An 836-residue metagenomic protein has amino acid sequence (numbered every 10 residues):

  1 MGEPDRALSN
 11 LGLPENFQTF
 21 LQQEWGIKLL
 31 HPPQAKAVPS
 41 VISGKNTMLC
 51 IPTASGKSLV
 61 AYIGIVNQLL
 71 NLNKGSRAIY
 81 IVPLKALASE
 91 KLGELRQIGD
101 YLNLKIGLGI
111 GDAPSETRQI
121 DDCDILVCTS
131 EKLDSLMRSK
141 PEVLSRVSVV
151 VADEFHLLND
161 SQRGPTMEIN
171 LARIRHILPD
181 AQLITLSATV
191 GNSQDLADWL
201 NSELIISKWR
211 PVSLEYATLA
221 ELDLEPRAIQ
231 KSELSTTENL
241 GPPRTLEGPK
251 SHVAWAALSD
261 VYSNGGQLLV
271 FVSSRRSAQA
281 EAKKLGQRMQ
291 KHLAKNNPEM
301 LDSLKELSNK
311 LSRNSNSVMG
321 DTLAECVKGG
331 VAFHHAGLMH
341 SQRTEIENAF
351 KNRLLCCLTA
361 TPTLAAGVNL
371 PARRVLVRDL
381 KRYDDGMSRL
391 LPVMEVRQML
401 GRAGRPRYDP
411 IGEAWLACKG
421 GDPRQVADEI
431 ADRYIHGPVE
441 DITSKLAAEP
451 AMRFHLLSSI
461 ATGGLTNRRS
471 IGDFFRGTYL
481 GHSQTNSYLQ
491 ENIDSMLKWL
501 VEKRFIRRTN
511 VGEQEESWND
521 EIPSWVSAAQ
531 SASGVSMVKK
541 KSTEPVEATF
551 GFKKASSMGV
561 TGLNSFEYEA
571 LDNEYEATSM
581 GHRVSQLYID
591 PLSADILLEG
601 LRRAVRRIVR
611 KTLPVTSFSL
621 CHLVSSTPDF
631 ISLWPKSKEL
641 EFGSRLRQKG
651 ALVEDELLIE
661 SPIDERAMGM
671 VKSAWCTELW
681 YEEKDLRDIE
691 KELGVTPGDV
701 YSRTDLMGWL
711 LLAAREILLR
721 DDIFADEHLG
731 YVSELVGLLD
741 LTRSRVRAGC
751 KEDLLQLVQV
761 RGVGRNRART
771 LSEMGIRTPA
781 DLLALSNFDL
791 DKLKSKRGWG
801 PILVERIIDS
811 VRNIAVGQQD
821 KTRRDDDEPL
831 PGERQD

Functional and structural regions predicted by a protein language model:
G2-C50: Conserved pre-motif I regulatory segment
N67-E90, I177-L178: Conserved SF1/SF2 helicase motif Ia
Y80, R96-G107, R275-N352, C357 (+1 more regions): Conserved C-terminal RecA-like helicase domain
G111-S148, T344-N348: Conserved helix/coil segment N-terminal to the catalytic DExD/H
E131-D134, K140-P179, L183: SF2 helicase catalytic motif II
A172, L186-K284, A332: Conserved interdomain linker/interface between the two RecA-like ATPase lobes of SF2 helicase motors
R374, K381-Y383, R389-I430: Conserved segment of the helicase C-terminal RecA-like domain
D494-M496, E502-K503, R507, E513-S517 (+1 more regions): C-terminal helical accessory/scaffold domains
